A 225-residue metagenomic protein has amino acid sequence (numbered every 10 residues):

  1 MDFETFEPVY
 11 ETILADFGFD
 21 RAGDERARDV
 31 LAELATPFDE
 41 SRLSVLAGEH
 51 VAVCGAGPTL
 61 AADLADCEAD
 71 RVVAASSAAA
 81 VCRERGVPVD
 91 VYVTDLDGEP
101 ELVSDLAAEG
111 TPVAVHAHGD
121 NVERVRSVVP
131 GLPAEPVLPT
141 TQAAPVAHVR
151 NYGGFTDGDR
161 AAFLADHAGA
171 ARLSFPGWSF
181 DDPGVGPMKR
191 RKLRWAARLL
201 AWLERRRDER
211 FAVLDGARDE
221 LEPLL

Functional and structural regions predicted by a protein language model:
M1-V51, A61-L64, R172, W178 (+1 more regions): N-terminal donor/sugar-recognition subdomains of glycan-related enzymes, prototypically the membrane-proximal stem
A32-H116: N-terminal beta-strand-loop-alpha-helix module at the start of alpha/beta ligand-binding or catalytic domains
V51, V72, R150, G154 (+1 more regions): Short glycine- and Lys/Arg-enriched binding-loop motifs that mark or flank ligand-binding interfaces
A56, T140-Q142, P176-S179: Short loop/turn segments at strand-loop or loop-helix junctions that form parts of catalytic or ligand-binding pockets
A74, T94, V115, P139 (+2 more regions): Structural signal for conserved beta-strand scaffold positions within catalytic alpha/beta enzyme cores
A75, G154, G158, K189-K192: Short, conserved glycine- and acidic-residue-centered signature motifs in active-site or ligand-binding loops
S77, R160, R198: Short Gly/charged-rich anion-binding patches and loops
A80-A170: Acidic/Gly/His-enriched mid-domain segments of enzyme catalytic cores or analogous surface patches that mediate
